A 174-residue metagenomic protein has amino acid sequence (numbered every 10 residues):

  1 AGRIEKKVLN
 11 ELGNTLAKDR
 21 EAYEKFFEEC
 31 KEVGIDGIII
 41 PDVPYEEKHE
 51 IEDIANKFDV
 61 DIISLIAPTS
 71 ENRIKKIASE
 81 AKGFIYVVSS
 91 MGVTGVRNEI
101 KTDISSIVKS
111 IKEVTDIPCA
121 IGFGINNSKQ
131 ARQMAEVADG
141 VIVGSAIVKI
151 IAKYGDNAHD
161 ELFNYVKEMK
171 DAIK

Functional and structural regions predicted by a protein language model:
A1-G2, L9-N14, I38-I40, I62-L65 (+3 more regions): Hydrophobic faces of well-ordered beta-strands that scaffold small-molecule active sites in alpha/beta enzyme cores
A1-P41, I173: Active-site beta->alpha loop and helix N-cap motifs at the rims of alpha/beta catalytic domains
D19-K25, I40-K57, S70-K76, T94-K109 (+2 more regions): Active-site-adjacent beta->alpha loops and helix N-cap segments on the catalytic face of soluble alpha/beta enzymes
C30-D36, N56-I62, S79-V87, V137-G140: Glycine-enriched alpha-helix->loop->beta-strand junction motifs that scaffold or abut catalytic
K31, E52-N56, S105-V114, V166-K174: Surface-exposed amphipathic alpha-helices with a cationic face
G37-I39, P44-E47, V87-G95, G124 (+1 more regions): Glycine-rich phosphate-binding active-site loops on the catalytic face of alpha/beta enzymes
T69-S79, I121, I125-V141: Catalytic cores of alpha/beta
K149-K174: C-terminal helical cap(s) of enzyme catalytic domains, especially alpha/beta-barrels
